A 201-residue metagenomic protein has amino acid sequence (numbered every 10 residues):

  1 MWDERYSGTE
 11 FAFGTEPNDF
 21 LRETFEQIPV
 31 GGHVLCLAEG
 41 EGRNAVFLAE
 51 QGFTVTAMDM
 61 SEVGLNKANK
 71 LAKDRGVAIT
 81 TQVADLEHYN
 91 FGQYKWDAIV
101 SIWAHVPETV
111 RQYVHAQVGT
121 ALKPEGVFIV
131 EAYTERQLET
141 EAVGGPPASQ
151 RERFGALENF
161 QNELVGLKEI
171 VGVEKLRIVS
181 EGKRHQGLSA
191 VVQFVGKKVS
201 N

Functional and structural regions predicted by a protein language model:
M1-P29: Conserved class I S-adenosyl-L-methionine
S61-V63: Conserved SAM/SAH-binding beta-strand->alpha-helix loop
R75-L86: Conserved SAM-binding strand-loop segment of SAM-dependent methyltransferases
E87-A98: A short acidic, Gly/Pro-enriched loop at the edge of an enzyme's catalytic core that lines a small-molecule cofactor
D97-Q112: A short SAM/SAH-binding and catalytic strip from SAM-dependent methyltransferases
Q112-P124: A short glycine-rich, Lys/Arg-flanked "PGG" loop and its adjoining helix->strand segment in the class I
E125-Y133: Conserved beta-strand signature within the Rossmann-like core of class I S-adenosyl-L-methionine
R151-E174: Short alpha-helix
